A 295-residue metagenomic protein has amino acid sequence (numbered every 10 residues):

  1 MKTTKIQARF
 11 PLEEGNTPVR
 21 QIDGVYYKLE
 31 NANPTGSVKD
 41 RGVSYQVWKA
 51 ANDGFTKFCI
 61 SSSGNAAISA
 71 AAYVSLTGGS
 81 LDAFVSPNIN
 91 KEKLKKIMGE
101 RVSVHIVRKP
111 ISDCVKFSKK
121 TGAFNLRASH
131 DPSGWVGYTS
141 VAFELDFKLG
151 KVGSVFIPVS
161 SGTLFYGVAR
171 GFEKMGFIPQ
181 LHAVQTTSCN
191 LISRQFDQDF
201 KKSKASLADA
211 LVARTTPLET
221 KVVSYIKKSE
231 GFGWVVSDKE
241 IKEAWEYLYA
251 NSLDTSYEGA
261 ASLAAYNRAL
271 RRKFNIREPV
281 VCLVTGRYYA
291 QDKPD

Functional and structural regions predicted by a protein language model:
M1-D295: PLP-dependent amino-acid enzyme catalytic core
